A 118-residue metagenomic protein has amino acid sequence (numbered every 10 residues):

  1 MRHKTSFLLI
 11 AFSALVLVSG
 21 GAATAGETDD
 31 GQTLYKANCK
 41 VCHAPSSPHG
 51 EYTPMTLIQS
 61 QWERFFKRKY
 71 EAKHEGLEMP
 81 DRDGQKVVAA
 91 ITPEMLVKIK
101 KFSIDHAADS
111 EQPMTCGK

Functional and structural regions predicted by a protein language model:
M1-I10: Bacterial N-terminal signal peptides that target proteins for export
L9-V18: Bacterial N-terminal signal peptides
L17-L34, G50: Electrostatic cytochrome c docking/interface patches
K36-S46, I99: The canonical Cys-X-X-Cys-His
A37, R68-K69, D105: Residues within well-ordered alpha-helical secondary structure of globular protein domains
S47-M79: N-terminal, post-signal-peptide region of Sec/Tat-exported proteins
T53-P54, Q59, R64, D83-V97: Electron-transfer interface patches adjacent to heme c in soluble/periplasmic c-type cytochromes and di-/multiheme
Q85-G117: C-terminal capping alpha-helices of c-type cytochrome domains
